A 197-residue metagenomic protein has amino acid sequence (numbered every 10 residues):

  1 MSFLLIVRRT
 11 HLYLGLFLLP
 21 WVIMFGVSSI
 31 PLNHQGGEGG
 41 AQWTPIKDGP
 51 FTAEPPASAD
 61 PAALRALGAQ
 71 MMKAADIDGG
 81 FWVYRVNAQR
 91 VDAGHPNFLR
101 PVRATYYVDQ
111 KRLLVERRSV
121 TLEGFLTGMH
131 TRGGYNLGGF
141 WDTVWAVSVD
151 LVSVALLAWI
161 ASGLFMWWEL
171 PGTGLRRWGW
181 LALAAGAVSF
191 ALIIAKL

Functional and structural regions predicted by a protein language model:
M1-Q42, T143-L197: Internal alpha-helical transmembrane segments
L4, S58, E116: Charge-dense, low-complexity intrinsically disordered segments
G37-P101: Membrane-proximal low-complexity regions enriched in glycine and acidic/polar residues
K73-I77, G128, R132-Y135, L157 (+1 more regions): A structural signal for alpha-helix termini and helix-coil/disorder junctions
P96-S153: Extended, hydrophilic extramembrane loops/domains of integral membrane proteins
